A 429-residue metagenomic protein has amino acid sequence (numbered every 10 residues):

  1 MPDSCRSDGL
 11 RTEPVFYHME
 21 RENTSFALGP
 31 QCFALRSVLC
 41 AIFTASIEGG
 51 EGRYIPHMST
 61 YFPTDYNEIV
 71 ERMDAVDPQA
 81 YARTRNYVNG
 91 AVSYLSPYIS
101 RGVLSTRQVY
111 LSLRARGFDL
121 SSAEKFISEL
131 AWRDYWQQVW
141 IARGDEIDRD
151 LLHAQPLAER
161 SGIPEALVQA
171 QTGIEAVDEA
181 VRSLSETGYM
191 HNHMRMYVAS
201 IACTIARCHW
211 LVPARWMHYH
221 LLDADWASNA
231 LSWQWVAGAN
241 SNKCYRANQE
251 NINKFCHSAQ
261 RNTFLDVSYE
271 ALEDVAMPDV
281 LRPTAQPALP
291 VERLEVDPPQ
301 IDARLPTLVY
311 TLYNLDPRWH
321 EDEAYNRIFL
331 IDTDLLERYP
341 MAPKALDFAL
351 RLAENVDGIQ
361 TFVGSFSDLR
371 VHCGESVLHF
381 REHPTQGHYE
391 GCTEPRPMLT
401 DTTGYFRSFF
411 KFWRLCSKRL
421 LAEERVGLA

Functional and structural regions predicted by a protein language model:
D3, D8, Y17-H18, N23 (+1 more regions): Intrinsic-disorder-associated, low-complexity terminal segments enriched in Asp/Asn/His/Tyr and depleted of Lys/Arg
S4-S7, S25, S37, S46: Serine residues within intrinsically disordered or low-complexity segments
G9, G29, G49-G52: Residue-identity detector for glycine
F16-Y17, F26, F33, F43 (+1 more regions): Aromatic (phenylalanine/tyrosine) cluster motif
I47, S59-P63, P78-T106, L111-S128 (+8 more regions): Trp/Phe/Arg-rich N-terminal binding region typifying the photolyase-homology
L104-R107, S112, D119-L294: Active-site-proximal binding-pocket segments
